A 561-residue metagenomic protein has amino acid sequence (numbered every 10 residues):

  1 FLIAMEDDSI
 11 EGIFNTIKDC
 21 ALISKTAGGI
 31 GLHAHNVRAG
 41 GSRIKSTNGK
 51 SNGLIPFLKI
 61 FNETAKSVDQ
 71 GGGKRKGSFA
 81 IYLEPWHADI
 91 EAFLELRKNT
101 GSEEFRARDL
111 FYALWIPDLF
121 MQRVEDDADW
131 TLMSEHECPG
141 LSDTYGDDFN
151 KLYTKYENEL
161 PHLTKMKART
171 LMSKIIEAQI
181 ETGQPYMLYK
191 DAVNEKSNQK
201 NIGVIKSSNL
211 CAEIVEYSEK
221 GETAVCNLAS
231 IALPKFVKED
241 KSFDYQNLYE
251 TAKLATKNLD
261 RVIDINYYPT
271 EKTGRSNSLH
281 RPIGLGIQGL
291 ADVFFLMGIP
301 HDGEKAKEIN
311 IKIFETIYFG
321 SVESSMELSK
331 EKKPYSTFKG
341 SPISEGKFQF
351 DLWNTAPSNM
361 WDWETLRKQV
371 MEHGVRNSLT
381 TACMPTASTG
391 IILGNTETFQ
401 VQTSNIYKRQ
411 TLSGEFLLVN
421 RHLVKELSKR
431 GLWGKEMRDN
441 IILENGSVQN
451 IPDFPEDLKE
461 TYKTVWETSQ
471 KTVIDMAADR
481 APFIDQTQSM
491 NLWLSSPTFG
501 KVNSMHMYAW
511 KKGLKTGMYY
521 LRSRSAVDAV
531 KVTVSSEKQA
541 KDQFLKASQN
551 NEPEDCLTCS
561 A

Functional and structural regions predicted by a protein language model:
L2, F79-E84, G274-L279, K307-E315 (+2 more regions): Conserved short loop/turn motifs at secondary-structure junctions
L2-L233, V237-Y245, Y268-R275, S321 (+3 more regions): Active-site cavity-forming subdomains of large catalytic enzyme subunits
I3-M5, H33-V37, L83-W86, F93 (+15 more regions): Generic beta-strand/beta-sheet core signal
A39-F79, E222, K238-Y267, V322-M326 (+1 more regions): A structural-propensity feature for long, helix-poor, extended segments
P85-W86, T256-I265, S276-G298, V448-D453 (+1 more regions): Core structural elements
I214-Y217, L259-D264, Q369-R376, T381-Q539: Catalytic alpha/beta core of large soluble enzyme barrels
T251-G274, P282, P300-T386, E456-K459 (+2 more regions): Internal maturation/activation junctions in enzymes
K531-A561: Acidic, low-complexity intrinsically disordered tails
